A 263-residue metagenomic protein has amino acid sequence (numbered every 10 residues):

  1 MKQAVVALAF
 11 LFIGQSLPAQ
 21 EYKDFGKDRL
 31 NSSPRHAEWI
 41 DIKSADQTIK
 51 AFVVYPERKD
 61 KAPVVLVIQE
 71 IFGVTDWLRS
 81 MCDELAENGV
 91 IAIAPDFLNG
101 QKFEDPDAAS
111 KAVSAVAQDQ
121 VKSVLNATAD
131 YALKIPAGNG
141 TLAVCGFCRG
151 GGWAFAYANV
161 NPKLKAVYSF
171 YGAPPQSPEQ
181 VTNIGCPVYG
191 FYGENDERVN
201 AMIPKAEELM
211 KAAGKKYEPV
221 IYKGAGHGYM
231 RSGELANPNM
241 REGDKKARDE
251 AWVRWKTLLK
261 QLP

Functional and structural regions predicted by a protein language model:
G26-I135, M230-P238: Serine-hydrolase catalytic machinery in alpha/beta-hydrolase-like enzymes
M81, N200-M210, Y222: Short alpha-helix in the alpha/beta-hydrolase fold that links the catalytic acid
P136-F147: Alpha/beta-hydrolase fold nucleophile elbow
G146-G150, A154: Gly/Ala-rich beta-loop-alpha elbow adjacent to hydrolase catalytic centers
K163-A173: A conserved short beta-strand
I184, G190-Y192: Short beta-strand/loop motif that positions the catalytic acidic residue of the alpha/beta-hydrolase fold
N195-N200, H227: Acidic catalytic loop of the alpha/beta-hydrolase fold
K211, K216-P263: C-terminal catalytic histidine-bearing segment of alpha/beta-hydrolase fold enzymes
